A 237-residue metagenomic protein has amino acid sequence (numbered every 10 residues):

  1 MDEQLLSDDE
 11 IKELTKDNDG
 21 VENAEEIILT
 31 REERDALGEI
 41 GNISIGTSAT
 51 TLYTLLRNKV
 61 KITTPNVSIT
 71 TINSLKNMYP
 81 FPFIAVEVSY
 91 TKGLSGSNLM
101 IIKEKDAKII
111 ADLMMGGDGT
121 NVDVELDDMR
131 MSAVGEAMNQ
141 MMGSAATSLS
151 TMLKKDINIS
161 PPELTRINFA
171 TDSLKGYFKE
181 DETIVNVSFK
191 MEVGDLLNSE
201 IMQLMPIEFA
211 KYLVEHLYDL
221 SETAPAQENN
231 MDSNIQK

Functional and structural regions predicted by a protein language model:
D2-K12, K16-D17, E26, T30 (+1 more regions): Composition-driven recognition of glycine/serine/threonine/acidic- and proline-rich low-complexity segments and repeats
